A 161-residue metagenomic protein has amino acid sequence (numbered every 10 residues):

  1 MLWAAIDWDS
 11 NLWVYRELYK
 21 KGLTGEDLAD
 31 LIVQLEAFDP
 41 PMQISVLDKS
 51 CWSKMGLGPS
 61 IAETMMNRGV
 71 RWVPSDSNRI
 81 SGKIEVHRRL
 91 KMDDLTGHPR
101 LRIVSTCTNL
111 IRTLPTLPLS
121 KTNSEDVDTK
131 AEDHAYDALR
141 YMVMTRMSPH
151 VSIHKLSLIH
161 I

Functional and structural regions predicted by a protein language model:
M1-I6: Gly/Thr-rich phosphate-binding beta-strand-loop-beta motif of the actin/hexokinase/Hsp70
W8-D126, P149-H150, S157: Mg2+-dependent endonuclease catalytic cores in nucleic-acid-processing enzymes, primarily RNase H-like
D128-L156: Charge-patterned, long linear interaction tracts outside catalytic cores
I159-I161: Conserved small/polar residues in nucleotide/adenosyl-binding loops
